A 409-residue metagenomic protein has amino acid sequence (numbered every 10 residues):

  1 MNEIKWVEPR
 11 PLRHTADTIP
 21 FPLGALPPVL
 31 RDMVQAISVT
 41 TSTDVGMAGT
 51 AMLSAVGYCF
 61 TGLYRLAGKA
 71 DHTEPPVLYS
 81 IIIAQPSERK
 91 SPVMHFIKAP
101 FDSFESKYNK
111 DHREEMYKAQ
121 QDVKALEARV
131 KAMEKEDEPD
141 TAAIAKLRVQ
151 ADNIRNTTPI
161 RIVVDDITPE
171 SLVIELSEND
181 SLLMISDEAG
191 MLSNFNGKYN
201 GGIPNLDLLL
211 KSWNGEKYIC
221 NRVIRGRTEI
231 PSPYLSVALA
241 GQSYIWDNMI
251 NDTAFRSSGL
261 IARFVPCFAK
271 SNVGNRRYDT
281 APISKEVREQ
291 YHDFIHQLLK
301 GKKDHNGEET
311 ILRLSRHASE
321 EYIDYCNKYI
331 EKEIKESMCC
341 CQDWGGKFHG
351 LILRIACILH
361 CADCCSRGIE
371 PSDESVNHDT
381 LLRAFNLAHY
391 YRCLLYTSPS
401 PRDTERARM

Functional and structural regions predicted by a protein language model:
M1-S398, R402: Phosphate-handling catalytic cores of nucleic-acid transaction enzymes
P401-D403, A407-M409: Positively charged, low-complexity/disordered segments
